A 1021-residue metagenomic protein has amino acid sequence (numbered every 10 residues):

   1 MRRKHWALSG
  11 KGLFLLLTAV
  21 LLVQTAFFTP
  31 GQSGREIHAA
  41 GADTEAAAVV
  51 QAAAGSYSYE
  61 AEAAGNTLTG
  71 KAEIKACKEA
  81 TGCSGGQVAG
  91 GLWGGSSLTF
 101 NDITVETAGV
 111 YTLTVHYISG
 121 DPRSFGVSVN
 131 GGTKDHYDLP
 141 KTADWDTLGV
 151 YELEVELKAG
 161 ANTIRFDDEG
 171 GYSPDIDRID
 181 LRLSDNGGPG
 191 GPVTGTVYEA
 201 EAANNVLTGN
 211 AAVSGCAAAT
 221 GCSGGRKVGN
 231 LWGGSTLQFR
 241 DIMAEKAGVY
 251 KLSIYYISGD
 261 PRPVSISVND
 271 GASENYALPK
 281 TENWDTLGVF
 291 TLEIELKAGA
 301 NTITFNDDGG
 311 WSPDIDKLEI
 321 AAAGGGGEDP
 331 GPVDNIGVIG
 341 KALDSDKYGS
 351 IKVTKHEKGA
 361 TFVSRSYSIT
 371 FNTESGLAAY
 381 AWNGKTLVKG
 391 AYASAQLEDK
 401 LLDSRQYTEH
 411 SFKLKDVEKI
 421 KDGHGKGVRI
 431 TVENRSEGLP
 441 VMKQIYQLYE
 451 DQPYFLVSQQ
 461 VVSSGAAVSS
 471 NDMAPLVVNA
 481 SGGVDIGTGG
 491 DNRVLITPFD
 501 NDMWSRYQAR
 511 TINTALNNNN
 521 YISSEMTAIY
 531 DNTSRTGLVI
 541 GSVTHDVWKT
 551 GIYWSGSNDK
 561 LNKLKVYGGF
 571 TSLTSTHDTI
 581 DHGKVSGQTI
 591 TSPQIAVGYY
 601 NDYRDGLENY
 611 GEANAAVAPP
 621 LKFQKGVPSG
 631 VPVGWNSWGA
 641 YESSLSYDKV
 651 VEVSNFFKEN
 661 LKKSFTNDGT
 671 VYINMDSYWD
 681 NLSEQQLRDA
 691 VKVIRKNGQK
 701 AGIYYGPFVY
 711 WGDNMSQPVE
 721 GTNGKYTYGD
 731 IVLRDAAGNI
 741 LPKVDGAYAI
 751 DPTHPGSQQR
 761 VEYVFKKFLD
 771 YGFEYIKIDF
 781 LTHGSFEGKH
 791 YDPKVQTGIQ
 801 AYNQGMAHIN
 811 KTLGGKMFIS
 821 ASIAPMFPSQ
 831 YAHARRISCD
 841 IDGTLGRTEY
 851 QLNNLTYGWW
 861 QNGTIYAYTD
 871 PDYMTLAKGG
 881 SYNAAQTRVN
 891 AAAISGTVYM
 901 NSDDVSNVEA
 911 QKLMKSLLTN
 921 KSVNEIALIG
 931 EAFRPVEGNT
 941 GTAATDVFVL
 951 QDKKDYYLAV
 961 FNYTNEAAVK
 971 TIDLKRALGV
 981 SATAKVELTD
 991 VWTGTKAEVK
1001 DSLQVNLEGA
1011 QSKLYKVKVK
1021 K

Functional and structural regions predicted by a protein language model:
V23-A47, A52: Sec-dependent signal peptide cleavage junction
A47-D334, V980: Extracytoplasmic
I103, D121, R240-I242, D260 (+3 more regions): Carbohydrate-binding surface patches
G187-G191, G331-Y367, K385-G438, M442-D559 (+2 more regions): Polysaccharide-binding surfaces and accessory modules of carbohydrate-active proteins
K415-V417, N434-P440, E450, Y454-L456 (+8 more regions): Conserved structural scaffold segments of CAZyme catalytic domains across common CAZy folds
V633-D648, N674-L682, K743-Q759, F786-I799: The substrate-binding groove and active-site-proximal loops of carbohydrate-active enzymes, especially glycoside
P718-A747, D751-P755, Q759, Q804-E909: Glycan-recognition surfaces
V999-K1021: C-terminal beta-strand-rich structural cap/linker in extracellular carbohydrate-active enzymes
